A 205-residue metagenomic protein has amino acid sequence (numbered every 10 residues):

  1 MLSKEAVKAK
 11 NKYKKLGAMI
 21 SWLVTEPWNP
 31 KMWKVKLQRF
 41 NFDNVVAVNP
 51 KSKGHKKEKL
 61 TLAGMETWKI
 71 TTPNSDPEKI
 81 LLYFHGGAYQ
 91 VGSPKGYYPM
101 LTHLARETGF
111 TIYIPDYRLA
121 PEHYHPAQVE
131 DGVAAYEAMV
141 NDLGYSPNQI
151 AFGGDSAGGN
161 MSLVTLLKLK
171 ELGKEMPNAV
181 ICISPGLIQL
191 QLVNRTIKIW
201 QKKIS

Functional and structural regions predicted by a protein language model:
M1-S75: A glycine/proline-hinged amphipathic helix-loop "lid/cap" segment that gates access to hydrophobic ligand pockets
N11, K56-S205: Alpha/beta-hydrolase superfamily serine-hydrolase fold, recognizing
